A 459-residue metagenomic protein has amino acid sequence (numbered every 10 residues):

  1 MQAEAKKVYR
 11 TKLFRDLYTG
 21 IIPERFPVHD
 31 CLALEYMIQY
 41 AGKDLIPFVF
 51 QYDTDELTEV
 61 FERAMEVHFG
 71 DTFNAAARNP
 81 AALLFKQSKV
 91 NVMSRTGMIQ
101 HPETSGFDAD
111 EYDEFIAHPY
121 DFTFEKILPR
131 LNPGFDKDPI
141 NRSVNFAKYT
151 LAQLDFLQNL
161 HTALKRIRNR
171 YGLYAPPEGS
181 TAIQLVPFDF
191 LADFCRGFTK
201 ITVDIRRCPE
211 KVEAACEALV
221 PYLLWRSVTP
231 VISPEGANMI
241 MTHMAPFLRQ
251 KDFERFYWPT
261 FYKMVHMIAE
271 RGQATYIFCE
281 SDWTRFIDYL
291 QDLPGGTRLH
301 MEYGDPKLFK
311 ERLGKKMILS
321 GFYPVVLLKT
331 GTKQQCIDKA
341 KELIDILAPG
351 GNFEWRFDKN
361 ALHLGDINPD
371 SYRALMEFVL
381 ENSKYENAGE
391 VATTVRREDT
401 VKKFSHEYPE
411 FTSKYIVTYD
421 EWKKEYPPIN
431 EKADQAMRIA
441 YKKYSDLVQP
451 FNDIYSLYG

Functional and structural regions predicted by a protein language model:
M1-G459: Catalytic cores of TIM-barrel enzymes
